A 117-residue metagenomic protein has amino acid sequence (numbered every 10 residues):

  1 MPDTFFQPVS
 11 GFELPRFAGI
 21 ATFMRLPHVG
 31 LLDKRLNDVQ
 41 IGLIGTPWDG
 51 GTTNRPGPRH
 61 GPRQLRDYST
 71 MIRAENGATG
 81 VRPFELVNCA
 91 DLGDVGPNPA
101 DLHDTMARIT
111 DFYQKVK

Functional and structural regions predicted by a protein language model:
P2-K117: Metal-dependent C-N hydrolase catalytic cores
